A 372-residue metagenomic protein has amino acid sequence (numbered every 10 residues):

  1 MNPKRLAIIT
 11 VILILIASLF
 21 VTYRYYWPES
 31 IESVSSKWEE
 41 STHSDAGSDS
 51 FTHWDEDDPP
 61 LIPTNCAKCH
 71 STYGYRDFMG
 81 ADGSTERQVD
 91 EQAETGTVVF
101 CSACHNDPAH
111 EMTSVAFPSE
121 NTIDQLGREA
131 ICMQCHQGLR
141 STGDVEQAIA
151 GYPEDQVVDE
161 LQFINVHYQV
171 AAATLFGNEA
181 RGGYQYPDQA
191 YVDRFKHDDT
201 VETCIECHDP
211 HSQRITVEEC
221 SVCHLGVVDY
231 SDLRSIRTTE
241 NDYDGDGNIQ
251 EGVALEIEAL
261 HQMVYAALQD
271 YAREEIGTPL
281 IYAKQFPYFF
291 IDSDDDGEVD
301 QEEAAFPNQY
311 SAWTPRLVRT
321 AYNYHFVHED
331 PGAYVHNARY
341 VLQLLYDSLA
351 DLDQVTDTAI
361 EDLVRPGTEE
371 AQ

Functional and structural regions predicted by a protein language model:
M1-R24: Secretory targeting signatures
L19-E129, Q134-D209, L363, G367-Q372: Sequence context of c-type cytochrome heme-c attachment sites
S33, T64, G127-A130, D199-E202 (+7 more regions): Generic recognition of stable, solvent-exposed alpha-helical segments in well-folded globular domains
E91-T95, T122, L126, D198 (+3 more regions): Short, solvent-exposed segments of well-ordered alpha helices
Q137, S141, L225-D229, Q354: Short, well-ordered loop/turn and helix-capping segments at boundaries between secondary-structure elements and domains
S212-I257: C-terminal, active-site-flanking charged/polar segments
D242-Q372: Mature extracytoplasmic or organellar-lumen-exposed domains after removal of signal/transit peptides
